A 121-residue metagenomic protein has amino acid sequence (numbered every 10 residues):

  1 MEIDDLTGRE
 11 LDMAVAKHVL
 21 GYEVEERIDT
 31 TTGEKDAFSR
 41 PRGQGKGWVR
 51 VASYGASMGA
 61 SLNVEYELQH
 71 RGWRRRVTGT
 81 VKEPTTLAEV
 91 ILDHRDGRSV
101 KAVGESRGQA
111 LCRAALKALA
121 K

Functional and structural regions predicted by a protein language model:
M1-K121: Glycine-rich anion-binding surface patch
